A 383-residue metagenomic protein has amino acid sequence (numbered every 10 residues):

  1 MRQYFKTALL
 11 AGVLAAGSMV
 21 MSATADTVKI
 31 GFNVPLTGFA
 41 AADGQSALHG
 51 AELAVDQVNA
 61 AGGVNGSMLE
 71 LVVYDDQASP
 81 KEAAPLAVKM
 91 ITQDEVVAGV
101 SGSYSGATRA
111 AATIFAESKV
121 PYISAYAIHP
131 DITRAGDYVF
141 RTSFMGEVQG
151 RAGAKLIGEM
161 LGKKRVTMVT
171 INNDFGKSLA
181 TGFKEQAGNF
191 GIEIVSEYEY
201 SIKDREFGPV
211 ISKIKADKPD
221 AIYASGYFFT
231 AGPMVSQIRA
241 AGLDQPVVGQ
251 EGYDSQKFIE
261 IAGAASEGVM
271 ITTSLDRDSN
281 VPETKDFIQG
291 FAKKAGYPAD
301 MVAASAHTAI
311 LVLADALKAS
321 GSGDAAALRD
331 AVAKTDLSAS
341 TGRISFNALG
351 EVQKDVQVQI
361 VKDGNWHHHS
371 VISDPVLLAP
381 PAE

Functional and structural regions predicted by a protein language model:
R2-A8, A25-E383: Extracytosolic ligand-binding ectodomains
L14-T24: C-terminal segment of classical bacterial N-terminal signal peptides
